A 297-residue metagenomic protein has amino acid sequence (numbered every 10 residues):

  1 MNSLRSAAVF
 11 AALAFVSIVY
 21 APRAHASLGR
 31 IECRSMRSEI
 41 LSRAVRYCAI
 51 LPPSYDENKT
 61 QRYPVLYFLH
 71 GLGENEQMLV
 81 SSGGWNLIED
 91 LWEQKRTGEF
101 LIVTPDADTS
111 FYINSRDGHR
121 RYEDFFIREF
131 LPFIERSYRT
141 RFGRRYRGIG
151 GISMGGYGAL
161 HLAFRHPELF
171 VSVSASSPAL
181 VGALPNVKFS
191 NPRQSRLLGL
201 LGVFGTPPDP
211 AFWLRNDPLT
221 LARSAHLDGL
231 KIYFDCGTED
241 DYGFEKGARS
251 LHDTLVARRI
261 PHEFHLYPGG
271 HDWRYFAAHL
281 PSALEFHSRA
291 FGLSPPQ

Functional and structural regions predicted by a protein language model:
M1-A11: Bacterial N-terminal signal peptides that target proteins for export
N2, Y20-P22: Intrinsically disordered, low-complexity regions enriched in serine, threonine, proline and polar/charged residues
V9-V19: Bacterial N-terminal signal peptides
H25-Q297: Non-catalytic cap/lid and distal C-terminal segments of serine-dependent acyl enzymes
